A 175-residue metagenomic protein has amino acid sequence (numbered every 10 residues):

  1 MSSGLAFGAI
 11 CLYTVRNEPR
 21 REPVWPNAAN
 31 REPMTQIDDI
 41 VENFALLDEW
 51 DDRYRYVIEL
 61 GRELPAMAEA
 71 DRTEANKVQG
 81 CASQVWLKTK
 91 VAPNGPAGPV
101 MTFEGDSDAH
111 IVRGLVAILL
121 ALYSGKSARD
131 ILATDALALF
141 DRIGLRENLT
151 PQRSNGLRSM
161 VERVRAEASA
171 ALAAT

Functional and structural regions predicted by a protein language model:
S2-S3: Serine residues within intrinsically disordered or low-complexity segments
E32-A75: Extended low-complexity intrinsically disordered regions
A68-V91: Structured beta-strand/loop patches that form or line metal/cofactor-binding pockets in enzymes
V91-H110, L120-S124: Conserved interaction-surface patches within small, structured recognition/assembly domains
S107, F140-T175: C-terminal binding/interaction regions
G125-R142: Glycine-rich phosphate/pyrophosphate-binding loops and their adjacent beta-strand/loop elements at enzyme active sites
